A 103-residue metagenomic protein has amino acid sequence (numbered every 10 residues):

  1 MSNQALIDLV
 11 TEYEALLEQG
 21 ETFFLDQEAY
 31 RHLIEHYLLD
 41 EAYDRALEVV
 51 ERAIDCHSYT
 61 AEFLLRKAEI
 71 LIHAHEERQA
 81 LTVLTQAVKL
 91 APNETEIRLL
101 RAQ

Functional and structural regions predicted by a protein language model:
H32-L33, K67, R101: Structural register within alpha-helical repeat arrays
H36-Y37, L71: Residue at a conserved register position within TPR or TPR-like alpha-solenoid repeats
A53, Q86-A87: Canonical positions in the second alpha-helix
